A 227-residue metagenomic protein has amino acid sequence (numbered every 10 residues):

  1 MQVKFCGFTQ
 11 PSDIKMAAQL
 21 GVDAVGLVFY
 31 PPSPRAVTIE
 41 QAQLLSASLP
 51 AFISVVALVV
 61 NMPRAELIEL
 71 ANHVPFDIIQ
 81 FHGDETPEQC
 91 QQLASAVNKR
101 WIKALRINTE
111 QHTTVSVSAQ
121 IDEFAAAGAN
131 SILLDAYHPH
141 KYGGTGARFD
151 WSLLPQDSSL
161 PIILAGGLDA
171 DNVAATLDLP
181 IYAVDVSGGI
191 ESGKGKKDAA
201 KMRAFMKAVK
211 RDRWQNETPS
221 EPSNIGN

Functional and structural regions predicted by a protein language model:
M1-N227: Conserved N-terminal beta1-alpha1 strand-loop-helix module at the mouth
